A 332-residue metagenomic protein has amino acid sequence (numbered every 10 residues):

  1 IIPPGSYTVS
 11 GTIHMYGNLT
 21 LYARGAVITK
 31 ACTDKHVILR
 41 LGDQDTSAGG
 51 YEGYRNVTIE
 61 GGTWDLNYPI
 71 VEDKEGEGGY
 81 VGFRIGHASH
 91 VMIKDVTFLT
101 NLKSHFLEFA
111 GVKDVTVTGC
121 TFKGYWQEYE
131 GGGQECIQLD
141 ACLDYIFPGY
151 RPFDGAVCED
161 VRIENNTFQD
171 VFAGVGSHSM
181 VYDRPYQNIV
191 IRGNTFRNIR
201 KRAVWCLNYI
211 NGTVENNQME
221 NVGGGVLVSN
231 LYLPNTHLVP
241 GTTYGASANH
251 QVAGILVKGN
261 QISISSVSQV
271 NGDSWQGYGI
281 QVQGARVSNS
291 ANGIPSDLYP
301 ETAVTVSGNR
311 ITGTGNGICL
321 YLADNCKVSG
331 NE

Functional and structural regions predicted by a protein language model:
I1, E164, F168, S307 (+1 more regions): Short, intrinsically disordered, charge-balanced linker/junction segments flanking boundaries in proteins
I2-V37, G42-Q44, W64, G79 (+1 more regions): N-terminal extracellular ligand-recognition/capping segment immediately after the signal peptide
T8-T12, K30-H36, Y68-K74, V81 (+9 more regions): Short glycine/acidic-rich loop motifs that flank beta-strands on beta-rich extracellular proteins
Y16-N18, A23, Y54, I59 (+28 more regions): Parallel beta-helix/beta-solenoid
I28-K30, V37-K74, F83-R84: N-terminal adaptor/linker regions at the entrance to substrate-recognition repeat cores in CRL/SCF substrate receptors
A48-Y51, E130-G132, C142-A156, M180-D183 (+3 more regions): Intrinsically disordered, low-complexity Ser/Thr- and acidic-rich flexible linkers and loops, especially at boundaries
G61, T167, S177-S179: The conserved beta-strand core of Leucine-Rich Repeat
